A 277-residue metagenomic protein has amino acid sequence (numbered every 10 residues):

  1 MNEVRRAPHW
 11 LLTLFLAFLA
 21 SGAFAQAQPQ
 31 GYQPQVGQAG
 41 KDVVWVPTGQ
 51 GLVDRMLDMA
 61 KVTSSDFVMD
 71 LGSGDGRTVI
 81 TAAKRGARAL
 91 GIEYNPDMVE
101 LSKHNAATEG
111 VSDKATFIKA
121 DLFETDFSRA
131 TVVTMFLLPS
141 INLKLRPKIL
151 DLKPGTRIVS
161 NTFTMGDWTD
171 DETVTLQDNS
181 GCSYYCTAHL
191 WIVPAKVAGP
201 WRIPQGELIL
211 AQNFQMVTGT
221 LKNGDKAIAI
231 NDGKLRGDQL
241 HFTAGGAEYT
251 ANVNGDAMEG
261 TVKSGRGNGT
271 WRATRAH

Functional and structural regions predicted by a protein language model:
W10-G22: Bacterial N-terminal signal peptides
A23-D66: S-adenosyl-L-methionine
S65-G74: Conserved class I S-adenosyl-L-methionine
D75-A87: Conserved SAM-binding loop of SAM-dependent methyltransferases across substrates and taxa, primarily the Class I
R88-E93: Conserved SAM-binding motif I beta-strand of class I
P96-R129: S-adenosyl-L-methionine
S140-K196: C-terminal substrate-binding/active-site "lid" region of AdoMet-derived donor-dependent transferases
A195-H277: Central antiparallel beta-sheet cores of small beta-barrel/beta-sandwich binding domains
